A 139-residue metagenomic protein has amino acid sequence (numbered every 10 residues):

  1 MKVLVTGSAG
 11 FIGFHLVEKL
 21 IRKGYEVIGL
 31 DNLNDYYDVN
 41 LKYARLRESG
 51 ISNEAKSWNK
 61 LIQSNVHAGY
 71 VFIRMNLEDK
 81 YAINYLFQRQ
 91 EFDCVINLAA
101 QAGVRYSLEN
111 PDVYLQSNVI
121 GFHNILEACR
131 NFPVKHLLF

Functional and structural regions predicted by a protein language model:
M1-F139: N-terminal Rossmann-like NAD(P)+-binding domain of SDR-like oxidoreductases, especially those catalyzing
